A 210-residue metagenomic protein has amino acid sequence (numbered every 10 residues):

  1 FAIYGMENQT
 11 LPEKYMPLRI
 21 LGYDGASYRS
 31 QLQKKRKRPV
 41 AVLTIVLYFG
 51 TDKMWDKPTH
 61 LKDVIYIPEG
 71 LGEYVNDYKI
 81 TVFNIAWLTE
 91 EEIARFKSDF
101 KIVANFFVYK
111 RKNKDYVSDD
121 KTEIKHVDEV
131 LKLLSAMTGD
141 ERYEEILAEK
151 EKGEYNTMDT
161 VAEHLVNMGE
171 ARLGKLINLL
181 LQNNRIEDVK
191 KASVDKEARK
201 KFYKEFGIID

Functional and structural regions predicted by a protein language model:
F1-F96, H164, K196-K204, I208-D210: Accessory alpha/beta interaction modules
F1-T10, F83, F107-D210: Short, charged alpha-helical interaction segments and adjacent helix-coil junctions
R38-A41, E73-N76, I102-V108, T122-E129: Glycine-rich, flexible loop segments associated with nucleotide phosphate handling
I85-E90, A94-D115: Coupling/switch segment of ABC-type P-loop NTPase heads
